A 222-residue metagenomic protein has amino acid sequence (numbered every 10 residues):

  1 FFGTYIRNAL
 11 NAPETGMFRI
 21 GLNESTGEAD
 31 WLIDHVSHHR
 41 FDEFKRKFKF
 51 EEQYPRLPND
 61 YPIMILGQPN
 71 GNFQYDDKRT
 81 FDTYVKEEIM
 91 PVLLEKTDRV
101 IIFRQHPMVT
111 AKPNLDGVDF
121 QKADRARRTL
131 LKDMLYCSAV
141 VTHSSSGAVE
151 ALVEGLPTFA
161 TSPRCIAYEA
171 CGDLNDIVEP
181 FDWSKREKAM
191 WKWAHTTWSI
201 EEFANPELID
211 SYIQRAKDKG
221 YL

Functional and structural regions predicted by a protein language model:
F1-Y5, N11-R19, P113-R128, L156-T158 (+1 more regions): Active-site regions of enzymes building and remodeling cell-envelope glycoconjugates
F2-Y5, D60-N72, Q105-P107, P163: Short loop/turn segments at strand-loop or loop-helix junctions that form parts of catalytic or ligand-binding pockets
A12-D60, E169-L222: Leloir-type glycosyltransferase catalytic cores
P62, V100, S138-A139: Structural motif
N70-F81: Surface-exposed cleft-lining segments at the edges of enzyme active sites
K86-R125: Catalytic donor nucleotide-activated moiety binding site of glycosyltransferases and closely related
R127-G172: A donor-sugar binding/catalytic signature common to diverse glycosyltransferases and related nucleotide-sugar
